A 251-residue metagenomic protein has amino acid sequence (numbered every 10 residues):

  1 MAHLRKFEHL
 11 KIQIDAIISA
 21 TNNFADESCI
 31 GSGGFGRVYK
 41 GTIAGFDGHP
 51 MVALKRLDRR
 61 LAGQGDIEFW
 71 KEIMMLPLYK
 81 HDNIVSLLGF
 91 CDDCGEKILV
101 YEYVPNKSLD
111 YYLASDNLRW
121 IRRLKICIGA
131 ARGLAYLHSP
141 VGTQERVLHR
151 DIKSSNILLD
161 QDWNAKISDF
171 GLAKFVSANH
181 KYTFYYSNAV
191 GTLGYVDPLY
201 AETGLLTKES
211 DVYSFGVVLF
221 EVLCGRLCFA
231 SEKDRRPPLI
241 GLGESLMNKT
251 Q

Functional and structural regions predicted by a protein language model:
M1-Q251: Conserved eukaryotic protein kinase-like
